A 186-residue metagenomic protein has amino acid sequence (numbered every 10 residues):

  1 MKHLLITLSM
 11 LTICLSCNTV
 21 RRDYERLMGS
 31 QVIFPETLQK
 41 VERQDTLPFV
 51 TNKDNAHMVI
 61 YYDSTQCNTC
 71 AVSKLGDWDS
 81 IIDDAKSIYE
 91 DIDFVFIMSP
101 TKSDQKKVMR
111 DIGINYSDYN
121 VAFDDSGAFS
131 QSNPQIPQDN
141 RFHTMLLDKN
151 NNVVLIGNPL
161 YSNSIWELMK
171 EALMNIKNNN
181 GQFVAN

Functional and structural regions predicted by a protein language model:
M1-C17: Sec-dependent bacterial lipoprotein signal peptides
C17-N52, V72-K74: N-terminal "domain-start" segment that seeds a small globular fold
P48-V72, W78: Short active-site neighborhood of thiol/selenol oxidoreductases, capturing the structured segment around
M58-I60, F94-I97, L146: Structural beta-sheet core signal
S64-T69, T101-S103, L160-S162: Short acidic, S/G/P-rich loop/turn micro-motifs used as interaction or catalytic elements
A71-I114, F129-Q131: Structural microenvironment flanking redox-active thiols in thiol-disulfide oxidoreductases
V108-R141: Short, internal strand/loop/helix patches that form the active-site neighborhood or redox-interaction surface
R141, L146-N186: Thiol-/selenol-based redox modules, centered on thioredoxin-like and closely related oxidoreductase domains
